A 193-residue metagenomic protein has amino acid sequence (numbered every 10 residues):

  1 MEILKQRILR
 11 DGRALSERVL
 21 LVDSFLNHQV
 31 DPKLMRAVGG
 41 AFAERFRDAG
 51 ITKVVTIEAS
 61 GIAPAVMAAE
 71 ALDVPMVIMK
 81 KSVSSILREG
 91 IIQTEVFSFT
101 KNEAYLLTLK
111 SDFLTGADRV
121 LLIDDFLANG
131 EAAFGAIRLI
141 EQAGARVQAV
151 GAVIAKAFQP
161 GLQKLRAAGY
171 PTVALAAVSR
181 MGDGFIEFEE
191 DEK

Functional and structural regions predicted by a protein language model:
M1-I123, L127-K193: PRPP-associated nucleotide enzymes
